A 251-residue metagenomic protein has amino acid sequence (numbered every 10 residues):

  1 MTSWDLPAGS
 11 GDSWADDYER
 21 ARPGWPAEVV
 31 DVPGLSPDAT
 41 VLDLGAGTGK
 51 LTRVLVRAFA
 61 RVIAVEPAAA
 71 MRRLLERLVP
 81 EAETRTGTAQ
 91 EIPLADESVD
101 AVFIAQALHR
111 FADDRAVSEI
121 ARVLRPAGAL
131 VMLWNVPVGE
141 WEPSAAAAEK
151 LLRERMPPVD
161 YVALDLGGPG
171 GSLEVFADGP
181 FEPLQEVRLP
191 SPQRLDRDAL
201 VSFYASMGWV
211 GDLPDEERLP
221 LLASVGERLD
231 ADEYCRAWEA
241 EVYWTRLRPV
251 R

Functional and structural regions predicted by a protein language model:
M1-P37, K50: Conserved class I S-adenosyl-L-methionine
D38-G45: Conserved class I S-adenosyl-L-methionine
T48-E91: Class I SAM-dependent methyltransferase SAM/SAH-binding core
Q90-A101: A short acidic, Gly/Pro-enriched loop at the edge of an enzyme's catalytic core that lines a small-molecule cofactor
I104-A105, D113: A short beta-strand submotif of the Rossmann-like class I SAM-dependent methyltransferase core that lines
F111-E119: A short, conserved alpha-helix within the catalytic core of class I
A121-S191: Conserved catalytic/acceptor-binding region of the Class I
G170-R251: Conserved Class I S-adenosyl-L-methionine
